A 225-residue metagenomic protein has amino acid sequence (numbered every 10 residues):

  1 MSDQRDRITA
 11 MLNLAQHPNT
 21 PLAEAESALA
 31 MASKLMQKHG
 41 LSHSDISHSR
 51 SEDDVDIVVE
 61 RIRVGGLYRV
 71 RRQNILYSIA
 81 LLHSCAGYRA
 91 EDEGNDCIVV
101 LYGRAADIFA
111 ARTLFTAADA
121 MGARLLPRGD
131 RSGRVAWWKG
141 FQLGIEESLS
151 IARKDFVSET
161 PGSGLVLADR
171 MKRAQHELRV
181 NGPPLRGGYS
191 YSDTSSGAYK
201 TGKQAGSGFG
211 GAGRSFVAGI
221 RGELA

Functional and structural regions predicted by a protein language model:
M1-I57: Long alpha-helical, hydrophobic tracts
S2, D45-A225: Extended, helix-rich structural scaffolds rather than catalytic motifs
